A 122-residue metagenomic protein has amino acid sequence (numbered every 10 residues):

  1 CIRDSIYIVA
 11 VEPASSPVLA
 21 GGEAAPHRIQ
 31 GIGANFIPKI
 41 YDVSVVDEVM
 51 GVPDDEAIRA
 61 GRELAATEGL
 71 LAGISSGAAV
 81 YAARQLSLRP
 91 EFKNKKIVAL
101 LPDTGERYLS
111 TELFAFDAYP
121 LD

Functional and structural regions predicted by a protein language model:
C1-I2: Short, small-residue-biased leader/transition segments that mark boundaries at the very start of proteins
S5-I74, E112-D122: Active-site/ligand-binding loops adjacent to catalytic centers
A14, A78, L100: Residue-level "edge-of-site" marker
G61, A79-S87: Buried hydrophobic packing segments
I74-A79, I97: Ser/Thr-glycine-rich phosphate-binding loops at phosphate-binding pockets of nucleotides, nucleotide cofactors
R84-D122: Phosphate-binding loop/pocket of nucleotide- and phosphate-handling active sites
